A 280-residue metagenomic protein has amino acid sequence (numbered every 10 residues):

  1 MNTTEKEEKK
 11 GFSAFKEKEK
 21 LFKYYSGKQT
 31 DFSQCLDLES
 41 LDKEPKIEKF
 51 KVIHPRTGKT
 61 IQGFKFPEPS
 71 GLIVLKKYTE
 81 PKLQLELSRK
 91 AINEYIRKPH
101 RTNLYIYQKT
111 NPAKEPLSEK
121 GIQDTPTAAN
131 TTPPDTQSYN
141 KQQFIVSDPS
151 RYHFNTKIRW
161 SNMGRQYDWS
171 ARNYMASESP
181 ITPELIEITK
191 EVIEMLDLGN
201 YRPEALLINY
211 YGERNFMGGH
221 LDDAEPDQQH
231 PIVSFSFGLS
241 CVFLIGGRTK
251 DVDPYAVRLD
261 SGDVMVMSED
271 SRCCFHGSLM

Functional and structural regions predicted by a protein language model:
M1-M280: Non-heme Fe(II) oxygenase metal-center motifs and adjacent flexible, charged/small-residue loops
